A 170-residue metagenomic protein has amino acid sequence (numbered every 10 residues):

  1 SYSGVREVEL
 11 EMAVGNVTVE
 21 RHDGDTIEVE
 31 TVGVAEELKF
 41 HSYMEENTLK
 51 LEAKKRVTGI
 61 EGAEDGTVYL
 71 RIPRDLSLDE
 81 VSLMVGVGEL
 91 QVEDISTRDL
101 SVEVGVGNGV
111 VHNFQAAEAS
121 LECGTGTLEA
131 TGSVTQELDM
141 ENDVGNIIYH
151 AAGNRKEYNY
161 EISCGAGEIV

Functional and structural regions predicted by a protein language model:
S1-E7, N16-G24, E37-E118, L128-A130 (+2 more regions): Right-handed parallel beta-helix
M12, M44-E46, N142, C164: Generic beta-strand structural signal
G24-V32: Short Gly/aromatic-enriched secondary-structure transition segments
T31, V102-V104, L121, M140: Residue-level signature of transmembrane alpha-helix interfaces in integral membrane proteins
H112-F114, E118-V170: Short, surface-exposed interaction patches in beta-rich subdomains that mediate adhesion/assembly near membranes
